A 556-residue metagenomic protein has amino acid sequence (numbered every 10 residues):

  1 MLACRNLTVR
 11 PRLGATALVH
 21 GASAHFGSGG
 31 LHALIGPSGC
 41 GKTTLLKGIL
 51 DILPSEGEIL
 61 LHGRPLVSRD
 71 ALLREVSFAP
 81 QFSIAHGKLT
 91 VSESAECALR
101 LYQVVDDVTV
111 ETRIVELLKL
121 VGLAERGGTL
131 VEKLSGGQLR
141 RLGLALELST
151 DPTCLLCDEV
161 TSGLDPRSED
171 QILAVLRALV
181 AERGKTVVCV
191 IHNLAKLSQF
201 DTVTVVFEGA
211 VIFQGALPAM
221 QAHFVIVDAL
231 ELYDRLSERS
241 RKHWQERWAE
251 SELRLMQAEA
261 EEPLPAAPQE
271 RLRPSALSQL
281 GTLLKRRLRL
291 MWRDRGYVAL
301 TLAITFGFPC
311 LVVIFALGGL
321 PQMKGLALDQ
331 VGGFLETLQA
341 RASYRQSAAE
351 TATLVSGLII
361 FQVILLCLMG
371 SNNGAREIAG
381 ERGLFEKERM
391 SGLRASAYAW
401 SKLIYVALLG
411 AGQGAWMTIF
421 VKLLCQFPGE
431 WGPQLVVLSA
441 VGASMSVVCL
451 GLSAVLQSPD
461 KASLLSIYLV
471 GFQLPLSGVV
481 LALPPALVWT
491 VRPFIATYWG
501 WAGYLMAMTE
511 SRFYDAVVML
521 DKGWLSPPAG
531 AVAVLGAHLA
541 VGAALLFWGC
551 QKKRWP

Functional and structural regions predicted by a protein language model:
I35-P37: The feature captures the beta-strand-to-loop junction immediately N-terminal to the Walker
L50: Helix-to-loop junction immediately C-terminal to a conserved catalytic motif
G57-V67, L72-R74: Conserved ABC transporter NBD signature motif
F82, G87-V104, R113: Q-loop/switch helix immediately C-terminal to the Walker
E96, T109-R126: Conserved ABC ATPase "signature" region
L144, I172: Hydrophobic anchor residue at the start of the ABC signature
E147-L148: ABC ATPase C-loop
H223-I226, W292-P556: Membrane-spanning alpha-helical segments of multipass transporters and channels
